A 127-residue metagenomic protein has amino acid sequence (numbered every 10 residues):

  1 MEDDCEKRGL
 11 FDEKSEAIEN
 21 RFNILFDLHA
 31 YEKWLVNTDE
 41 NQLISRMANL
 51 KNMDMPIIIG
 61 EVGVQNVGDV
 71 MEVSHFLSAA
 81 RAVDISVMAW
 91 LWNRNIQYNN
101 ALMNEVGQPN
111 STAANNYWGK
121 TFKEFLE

Functional and structural regions predicted by a protein language model:
M1-W90, R94, N99-F125: Extracellular glycoside hydrolase catalytic/binding regions
